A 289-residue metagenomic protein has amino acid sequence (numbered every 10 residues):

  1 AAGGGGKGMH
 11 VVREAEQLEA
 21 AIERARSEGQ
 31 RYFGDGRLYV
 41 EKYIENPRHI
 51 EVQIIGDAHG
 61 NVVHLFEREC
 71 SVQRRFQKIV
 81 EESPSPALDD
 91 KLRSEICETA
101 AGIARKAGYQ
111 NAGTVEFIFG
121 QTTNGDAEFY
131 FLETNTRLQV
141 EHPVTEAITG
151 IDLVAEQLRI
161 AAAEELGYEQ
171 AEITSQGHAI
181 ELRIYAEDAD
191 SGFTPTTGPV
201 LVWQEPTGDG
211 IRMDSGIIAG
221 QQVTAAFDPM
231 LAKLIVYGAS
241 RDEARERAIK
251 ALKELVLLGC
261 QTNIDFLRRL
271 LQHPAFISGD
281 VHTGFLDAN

Functional and structural regions predicted by a protein language model:
A1-G5, V12-N289: ATP-dependent carboxylate activation and anion-phosphoryl transfer catalytic cores that bind Mg-ATP to form
